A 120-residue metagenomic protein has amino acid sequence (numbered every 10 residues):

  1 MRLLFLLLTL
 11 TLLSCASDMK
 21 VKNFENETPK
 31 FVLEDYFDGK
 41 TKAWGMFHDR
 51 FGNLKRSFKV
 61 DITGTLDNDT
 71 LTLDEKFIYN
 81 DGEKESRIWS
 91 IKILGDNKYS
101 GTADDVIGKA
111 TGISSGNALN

Functional and structural regions predicted by a protein language model:
M1-L8: Sec-dependent signal peptide recognition, specifically the positively charged N-region followed immediately by
L8-L10, K40: Intrinsically disordered/low-complexity terminal segments and short unstructured peptides
L12-S14: C-terminal motif of bacterial Sec signal peptides marking the signal peptidase cleavage site
A16-D18: Bacterial signal peptide processing site
F24-K40: N-terminal helix-cap/turn-to-beta initiation motif at the start of protein domains
W44, H48-N120: Central antiparallel beta-sheet cores of small beta-barrel/beta-sandwich binding domains
